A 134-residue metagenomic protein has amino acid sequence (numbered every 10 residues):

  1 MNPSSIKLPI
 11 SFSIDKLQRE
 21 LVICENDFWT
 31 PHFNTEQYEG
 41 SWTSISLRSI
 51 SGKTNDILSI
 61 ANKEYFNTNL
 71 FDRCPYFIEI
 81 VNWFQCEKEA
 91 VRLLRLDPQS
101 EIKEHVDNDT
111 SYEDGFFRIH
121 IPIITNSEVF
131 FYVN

Functional and structural regions predicted by a protein language model:
M1-F84: Non-heme Fe(II)/2-oxoglutarate
S5-K7, R92-R95: Ordered hydrophobic segments in well-structured contexts
S11-S13, I50-G52, L96-Q99, I124-N126: Generic structural motif
R48, R92-L94, P122, Y132: Residues in well-ordered beta-strands of folded domains
C86-K88, D97-Q99, D114-R118, I124-N126: Short connector loops at helix/strand junctions that flank enzyme active sites, especially segments positioning acidic
L93-Y112: Conserved short histidine dyad/triad with adjacent acidic residue
K103, P122-N134: A short beta-strand-loop-beta hairpin characteristic of the jelly-roll/cupin
E113-G115, Y132-V133: Short glycine/proline-enriched turns and hinge-like loops at secondary-structure junctions
